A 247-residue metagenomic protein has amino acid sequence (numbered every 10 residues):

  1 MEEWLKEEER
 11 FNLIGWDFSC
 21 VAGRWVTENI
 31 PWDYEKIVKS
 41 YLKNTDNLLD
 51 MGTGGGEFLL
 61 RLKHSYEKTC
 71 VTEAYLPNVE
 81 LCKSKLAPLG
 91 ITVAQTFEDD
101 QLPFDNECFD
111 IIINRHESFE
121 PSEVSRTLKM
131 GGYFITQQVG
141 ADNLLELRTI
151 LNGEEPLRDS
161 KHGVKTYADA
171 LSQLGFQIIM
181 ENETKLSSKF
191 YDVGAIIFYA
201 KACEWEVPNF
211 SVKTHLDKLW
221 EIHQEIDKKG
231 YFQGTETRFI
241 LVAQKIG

Functional and structural regions predicted by a protein language model:
L13-F18, W25-N47, E57-R61: Conserved alpha-helix/loop element of class I SAM-dependent methyltransferases that forms part of the SAM/SAH-binding
N47-Q101: Class I SAM-dependent methyltransferase SAM/SAH-binding core
Q101-I111: A short acidic, Gly/Pro-enriched loop at the edge of an enzyme's catalytic core that lines a small-molecule cofactor
F119-I135: A short glycine-rich, Lys/Arg-flanked "PGG" loop and its adjoining helix->strand segment in the class I
G140-R158: Short, glycine-/aromatic-enriched active-site segment of Class I SAM-dependent methyltransferases
N152-T166, E206-N209: Acceptor-substrate binding/catalytic loop of class I
D159-G175, I196: Short alpha-helix
Q177-G247: Conserved Class I S-adenosyl-L-methionine
